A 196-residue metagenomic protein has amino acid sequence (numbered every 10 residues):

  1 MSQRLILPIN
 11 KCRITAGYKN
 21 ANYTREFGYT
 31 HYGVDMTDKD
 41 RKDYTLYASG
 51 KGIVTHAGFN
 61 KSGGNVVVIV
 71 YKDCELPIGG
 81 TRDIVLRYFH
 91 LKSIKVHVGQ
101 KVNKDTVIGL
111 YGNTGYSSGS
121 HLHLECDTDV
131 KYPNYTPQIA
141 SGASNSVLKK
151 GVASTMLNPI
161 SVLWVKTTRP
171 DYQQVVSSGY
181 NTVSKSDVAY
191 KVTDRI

Functional and structural regions predicted by a protein language model:
M1-D38: Extracytoplasmic/periplasmic cell wall- or extracellular glycan-interacting regions that localize and scaffold envelope
Q3, R13, G79, H97-Q100 (+1 more regions): Acidic, glycine-rich catalytic/binding loops that coordinate metals and/or anionic ligands
L5-N10, D43-G50: Short coil-to-beta-strand transition motifs
I14, M36, G52, D105 (+1 more regions): Terminal peptide-recognition signature
K19, Y29-H31, D40, A48-K95 (+1 more regions): Zn2+-dependent peptidoglycan hydrolase active-site motif and core
T24, G112-T114, L148-G151: Short proline/glycine-enriched turn/loop segments at secondary-structure junctions
D35, V68, R87, L110 (+1 more regions): Conserved beta-strand positions that form and line the central face of beta-propeller blades
L46, G52-V54, G99-Y111: A structural signal for short beta-strand/turn segments enriched in small hydrophobics and glycine
